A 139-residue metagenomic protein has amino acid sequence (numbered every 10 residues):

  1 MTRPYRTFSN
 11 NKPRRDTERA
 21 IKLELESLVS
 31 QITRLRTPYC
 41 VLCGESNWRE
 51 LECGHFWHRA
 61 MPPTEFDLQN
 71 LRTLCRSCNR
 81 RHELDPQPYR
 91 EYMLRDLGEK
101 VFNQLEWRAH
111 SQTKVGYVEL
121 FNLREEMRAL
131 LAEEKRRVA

Functional and structural regions predicted by a protein language model:
M1-I32, G44-N47, L105-A139: A boundary/linker detector
E26-R36, T64-Q69: Short, flexible, mixed-charge glycine/proline-rich loop motifs that serve as phosphate/nucleic-acid-contacting
V41-R72, H82: Histidine-centered nuclease catalytic patch
E45-R49, L71-G98: Short Cys/His-centered divalent metal-binding micro-motifs
R59-L71, L94-A109: Short microdomains enriched in Cys/His and/or Lys/Arg
